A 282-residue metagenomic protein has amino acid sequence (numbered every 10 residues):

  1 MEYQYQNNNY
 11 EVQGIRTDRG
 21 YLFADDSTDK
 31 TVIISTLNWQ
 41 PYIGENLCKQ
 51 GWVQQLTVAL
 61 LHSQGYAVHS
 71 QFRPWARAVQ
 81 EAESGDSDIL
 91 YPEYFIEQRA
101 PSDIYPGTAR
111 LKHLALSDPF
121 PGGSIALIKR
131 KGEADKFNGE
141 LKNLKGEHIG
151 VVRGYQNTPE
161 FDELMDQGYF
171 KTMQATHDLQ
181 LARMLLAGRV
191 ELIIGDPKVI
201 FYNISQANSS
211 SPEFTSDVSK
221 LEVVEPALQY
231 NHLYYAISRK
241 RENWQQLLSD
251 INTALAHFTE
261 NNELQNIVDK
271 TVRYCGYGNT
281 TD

Functional and structural regions predicted by a protein language model:
M1-D103, Q174, K270-T271: Extracytoplasmic small-molecule ligand-binding "clamshell" domains of the periplasmic binding protein/Venus flytrap
Y3-E11, Q55-H62, K131-A134, H148 (+1 more regions): Extended ligand-binding regions for polar small-molecule ligands
Y5, Q71-N143, E222-L228: Acidic, polar ligand-binding/catalytic clefts
L37, P119-I125, P212-S249, Y274-T280: Periplasmic-binding protein-like
Q40-P41, N46-A59, L127-Q167, T172 (+2 more regions): Bilobed "Venus flytrap"/periplasmic-binding protein-like clamshell domains and structurally analogous long
L60-Q71, E163-T176, Q180, R189-V190 (+1 more regions): A local structural motif
H62, A76-L90, L164, L179-A207: Short helices/loops that flank or line small-molecule/ion binding pockets
E93-P106, E191-S219, V223-Q229: A ligand-binding cleft/hinge motif common to bilobed small-molecule-binding domains
